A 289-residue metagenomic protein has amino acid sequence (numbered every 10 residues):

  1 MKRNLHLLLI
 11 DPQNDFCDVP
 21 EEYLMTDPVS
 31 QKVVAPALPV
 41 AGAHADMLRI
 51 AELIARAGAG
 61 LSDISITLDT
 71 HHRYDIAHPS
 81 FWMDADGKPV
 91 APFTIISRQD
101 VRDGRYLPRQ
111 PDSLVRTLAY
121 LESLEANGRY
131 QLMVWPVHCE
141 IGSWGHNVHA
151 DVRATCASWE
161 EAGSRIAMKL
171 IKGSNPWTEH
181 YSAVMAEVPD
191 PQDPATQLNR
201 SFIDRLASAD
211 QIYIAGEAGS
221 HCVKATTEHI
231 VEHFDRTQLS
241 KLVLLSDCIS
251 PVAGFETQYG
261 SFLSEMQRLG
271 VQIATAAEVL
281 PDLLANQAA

Functional and structural regions predicted by a protein language model:
M1-L170, A207-S208, E232, R236-V243 (+1 more regions): Active-site acidic carboxylates
A45-L48, A150, Q197-D204, A225-E228: Short, contiguous clusters of charged residues that form electrostatic/catalytic patches at enzyme active sites, used
T67, G173, A215: Conserved residues at the C-terminal ends of beta-strands
H71-R73, S174-T178, G219-H221, S250-P251: Short, catalytically relevant binding-site loops at active-site mouths
A77, H180-A183, A225, G254-E256: Short, well-ordered secondary-structure micro-motifs
V137-G142, Q192-A195, G216-S220: Short, surface-exposed loop/turn motifs that are enriched in glycine and acidic residues and include a nearby proline
A154-D204: Histidine/lysine/aspartate-rich catalytic loop segments that bind and position anionic ligands
A209-T227, V231, V243-I249: Glycine-rich anion-binding loop/nest that anchors nucleotide
